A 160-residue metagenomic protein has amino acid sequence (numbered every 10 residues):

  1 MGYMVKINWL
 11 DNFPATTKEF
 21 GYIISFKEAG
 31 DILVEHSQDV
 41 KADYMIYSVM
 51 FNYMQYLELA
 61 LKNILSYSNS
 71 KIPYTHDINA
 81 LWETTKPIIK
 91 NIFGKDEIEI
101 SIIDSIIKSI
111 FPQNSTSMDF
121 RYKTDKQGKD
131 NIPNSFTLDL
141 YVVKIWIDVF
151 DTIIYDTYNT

Functional and structural regions predicted by a protein language model:
M1-F51, I64-N69: Charged alpha-helical initiation segments
M1-K18, K71-T160: Long, charged low-complexity segments
Y56: GIY-YIG nuclease signature motif recognition
A60: Active-site-proximal binding-pocket segments
